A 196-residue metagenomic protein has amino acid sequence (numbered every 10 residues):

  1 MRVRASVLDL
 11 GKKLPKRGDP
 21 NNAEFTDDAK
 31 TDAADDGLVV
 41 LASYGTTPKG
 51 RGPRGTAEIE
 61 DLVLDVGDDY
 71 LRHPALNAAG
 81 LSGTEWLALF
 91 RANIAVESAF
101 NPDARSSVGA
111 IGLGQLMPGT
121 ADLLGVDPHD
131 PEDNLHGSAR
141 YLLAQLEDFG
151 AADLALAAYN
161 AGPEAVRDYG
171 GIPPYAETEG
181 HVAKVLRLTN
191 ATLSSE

Functional and structural regions predicted by a protein language model:
M1-A95, R187-E196: Cell-wall glycan-active module
G45-R54, N77-G80, D103-S107, T120-P131 (+2 more regions): Second-shell loop/turn segments in exported
G83-A92, I111, A152-A157: Alpha-helical scaffolds flanking conserved acidic
A92-A99, G119, A161: Glycine-rich, acidic and aromatic/proline-enriched surface loops and short helix-turn segments that act as binding
R105-V126, G137-L142, A157, P163-E164 (+1 more regions): Substrate-binding/active-site groove segments that recognize and process beta-1,4-linked N-acetyl-hexosamine
G137, A157-E196: Catalytic and substrate-binding regions of cell-wall glycan-acting enzymes that process beta-1,4-linked
